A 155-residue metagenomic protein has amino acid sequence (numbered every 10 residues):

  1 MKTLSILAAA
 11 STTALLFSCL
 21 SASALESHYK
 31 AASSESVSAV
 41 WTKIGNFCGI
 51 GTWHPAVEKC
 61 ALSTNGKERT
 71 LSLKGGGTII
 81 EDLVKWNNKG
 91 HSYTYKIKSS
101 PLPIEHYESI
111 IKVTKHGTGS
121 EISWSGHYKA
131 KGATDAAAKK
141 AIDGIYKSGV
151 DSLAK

Functional and structural regions predicted by a protein language model:
M1-A10: Bacterial N-terminal signal peptides that target proteins for export
A9-S18: Bacterial N-terminal signal peptides
C19-S63: Hydrophobic ligand-binding cavity/cleft-lining segments
A22, E121-K155: A conserved amphipathic terminal alpha-helix motif
K30-A32, A61, T70-S72, D82 (+2 more regions): Generic structural detector for well-ordered beta-strands
A39-I44, I50, R69, L83 (+2 more regions): Hydrophobic pocket/interface hotspot
K43-W53, W86-K89, S148-S152: Structured segments of extracytoplasmic/periplasmic soluble domains in secreted or envelope-associated proteins
G76-G119, H127-K129: Hydrophobic-ligand binding "helix-grip"
